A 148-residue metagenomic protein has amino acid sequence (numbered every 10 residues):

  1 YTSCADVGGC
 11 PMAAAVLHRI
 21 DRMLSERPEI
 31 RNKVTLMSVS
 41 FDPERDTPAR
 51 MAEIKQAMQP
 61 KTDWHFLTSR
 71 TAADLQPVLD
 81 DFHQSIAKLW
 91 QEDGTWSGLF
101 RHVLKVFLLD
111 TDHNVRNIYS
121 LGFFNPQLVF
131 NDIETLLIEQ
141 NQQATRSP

Functional and structural regions predicted by a protein language model:
Y1-V16: Conserved redox-active cysteine motifs that mediate thiol-disulfide chemistry, especially di-cysteine Cys-X(1-2)-Cys
T2, D42-P43, L121: Structured loop/turn residues at secondary-structure junctions
A5, S38-V39, F66, G94 (+1 more regions): Conserved short-loop catalytic and cofactor-binding motifs
V7, R45-P48, F123-Q127: Loop/helix-junction capping segments adjacent to catalytic residues or to phosphate/diphosphate-binding pockets
M12-V78: Structural microenvironment flanking redox-active thiols in thiol-disulfide oxidoreductases
D80, Q84-P148: Thiol-/selenol-based redox modules, centered on thioredoxin-like and closely related oxidoreductase domains
